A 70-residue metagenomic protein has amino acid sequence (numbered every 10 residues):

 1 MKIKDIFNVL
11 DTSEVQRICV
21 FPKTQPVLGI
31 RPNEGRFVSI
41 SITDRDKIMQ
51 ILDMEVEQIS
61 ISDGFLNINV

Functional and structural regions predicted by a protein language model:
K2-V27: N-terminal acidic leader/helix
V20-V70: Detector for the mature cores of small, proteolytically processed and post-translationally modified peptide effectors
